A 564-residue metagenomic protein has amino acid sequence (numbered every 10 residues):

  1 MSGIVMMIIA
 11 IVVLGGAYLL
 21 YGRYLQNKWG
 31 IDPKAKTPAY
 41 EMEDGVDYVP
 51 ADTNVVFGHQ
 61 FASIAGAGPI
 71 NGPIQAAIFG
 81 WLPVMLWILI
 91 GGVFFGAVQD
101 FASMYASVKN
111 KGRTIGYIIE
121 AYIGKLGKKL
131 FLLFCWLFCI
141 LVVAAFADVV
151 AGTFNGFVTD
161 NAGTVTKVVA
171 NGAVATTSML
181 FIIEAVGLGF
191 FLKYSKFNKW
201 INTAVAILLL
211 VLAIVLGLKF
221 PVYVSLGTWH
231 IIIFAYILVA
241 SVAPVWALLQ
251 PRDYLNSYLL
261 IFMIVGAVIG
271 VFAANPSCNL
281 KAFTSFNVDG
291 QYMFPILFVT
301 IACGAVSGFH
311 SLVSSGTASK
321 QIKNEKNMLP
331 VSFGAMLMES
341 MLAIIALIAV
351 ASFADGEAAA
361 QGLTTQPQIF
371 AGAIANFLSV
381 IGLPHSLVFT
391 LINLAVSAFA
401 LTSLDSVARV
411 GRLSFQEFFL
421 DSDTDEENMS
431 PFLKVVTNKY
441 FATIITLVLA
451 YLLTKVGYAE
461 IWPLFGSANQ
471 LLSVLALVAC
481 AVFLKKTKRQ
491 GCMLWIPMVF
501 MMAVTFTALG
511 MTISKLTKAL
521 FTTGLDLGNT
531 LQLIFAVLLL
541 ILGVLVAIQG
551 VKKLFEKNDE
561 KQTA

Functional and structural regions predicted by a protein language model:
S2-L19, A76-S107, G116, A175-F181 (+5 more regions): Extracellular loop-to-transmembrane helix junctions
L14-P38, Q60, I90-G116, K193 (+2 more regions): Juxtamembrane transmembrane-helix boundary signature
G16-I70, S257, Q321: Membrane-interface "cap" regions at the ends of multi-pass membrane proteins
A51-N110, A121-K125, V142, A147-G156 (+2 more regions): Membrane-interface helix-loop-helix modules in multi-pass membrane proteins
A67-I74, G91-Q99, S103, S107-K111 (+5 more regions): Membrane-helix boundary/coupling elements in multi-pass transport proteins
K125-I140, G334-S340, V388, E417-K455: Loop-to-transmembrane helix boundary motifs in multi-pass membrane proteins
G189-Y194, L208-I231, V239-S241, W246 (+4 more regions): Hydrophobic alpha-helical segments and their helix-loop junctions in multi-pass secondary transporters
V271-S285, L337-A373, S406: Extracellular/periplasmic helix-exit of transmembrane alpha-helices
